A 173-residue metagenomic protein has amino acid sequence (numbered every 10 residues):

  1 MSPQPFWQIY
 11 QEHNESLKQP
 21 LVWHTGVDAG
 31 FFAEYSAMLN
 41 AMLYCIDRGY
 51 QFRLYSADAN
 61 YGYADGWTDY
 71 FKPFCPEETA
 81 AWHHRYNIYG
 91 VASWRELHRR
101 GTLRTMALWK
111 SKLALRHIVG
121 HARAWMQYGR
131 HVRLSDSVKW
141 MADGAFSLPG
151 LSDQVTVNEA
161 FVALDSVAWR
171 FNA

Functional and structural regions predicted by a protein language model:
S2-A173: Secretory-pathway glycan-assembly enzymes, especially type II membrane glycosyltransferases that use nucleotide-sugar
